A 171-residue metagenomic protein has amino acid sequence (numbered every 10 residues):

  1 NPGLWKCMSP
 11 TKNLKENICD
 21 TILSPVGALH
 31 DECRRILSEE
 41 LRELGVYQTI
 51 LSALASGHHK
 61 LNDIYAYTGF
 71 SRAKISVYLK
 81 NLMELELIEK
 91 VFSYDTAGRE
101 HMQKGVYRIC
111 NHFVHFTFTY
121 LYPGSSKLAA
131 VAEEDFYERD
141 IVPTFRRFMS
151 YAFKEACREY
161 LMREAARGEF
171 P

Functional and structural regions predicted by a protein language model:
L4, P10-P171: Accessory nucleic acid-recognition modules appended to NTPase machines
